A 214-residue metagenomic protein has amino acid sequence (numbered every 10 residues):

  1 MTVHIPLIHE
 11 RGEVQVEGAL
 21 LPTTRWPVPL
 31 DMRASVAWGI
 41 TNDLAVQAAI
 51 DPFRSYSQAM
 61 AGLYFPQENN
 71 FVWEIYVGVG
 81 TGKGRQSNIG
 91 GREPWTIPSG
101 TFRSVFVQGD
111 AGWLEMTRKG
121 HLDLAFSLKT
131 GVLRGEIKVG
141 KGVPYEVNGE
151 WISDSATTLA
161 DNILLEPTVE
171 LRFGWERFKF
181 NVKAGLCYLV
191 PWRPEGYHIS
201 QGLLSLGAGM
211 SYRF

Functional and structural regions predicted by a protein language model:
M1-E17: Outer-membrane beta-barrel biogenesis signature
I5-L7, L30-T41, V46, S57-G78 (+3 more regions): Feature captures outer-membrane beta-barrel proteins of Gram-negative bacteria and organelles
G12-T24, L30-A34, W38-R54, A59-A61 (+3 more regions): Transmembrane beta-strand segments that form the barrel wall of outer-membrane beta-barrel proteins
W26-P27, D161: A conditional alpha-helix N-cap/helix-loop micro-motif detector
P27-D31, D43-A45, P94-T96, N148-W151: A generic short-segment signal for beta-strand/edge and adjacent turn/coil regions
N88-F214: Outer-membrane beta-barrel transmembrane domain signature
